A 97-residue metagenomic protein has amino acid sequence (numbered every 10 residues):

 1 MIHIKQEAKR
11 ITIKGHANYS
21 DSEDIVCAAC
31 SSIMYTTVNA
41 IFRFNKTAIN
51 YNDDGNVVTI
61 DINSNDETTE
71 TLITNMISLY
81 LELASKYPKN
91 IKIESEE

Functional and structural regions predicted by a protein language model:
M1-E23, S32-E97: N-terminal intrinsically disordered, cationic/polar leader segments that include organellar targeting peptides
